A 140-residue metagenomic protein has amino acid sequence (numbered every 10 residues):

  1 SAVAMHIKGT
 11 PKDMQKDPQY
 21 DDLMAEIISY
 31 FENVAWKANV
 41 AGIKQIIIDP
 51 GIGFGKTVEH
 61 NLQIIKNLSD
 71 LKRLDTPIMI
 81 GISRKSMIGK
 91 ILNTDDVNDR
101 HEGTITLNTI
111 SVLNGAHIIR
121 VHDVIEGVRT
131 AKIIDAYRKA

Functional and structural regions predicted by a protein language model:
S1-V40, G55-A140: Active-site-adjacent loop and "lid" segments of alpha/beta metabolic enzymes
I52: Active-site metal-binding loops of divalent metal-dependent hydrolases
